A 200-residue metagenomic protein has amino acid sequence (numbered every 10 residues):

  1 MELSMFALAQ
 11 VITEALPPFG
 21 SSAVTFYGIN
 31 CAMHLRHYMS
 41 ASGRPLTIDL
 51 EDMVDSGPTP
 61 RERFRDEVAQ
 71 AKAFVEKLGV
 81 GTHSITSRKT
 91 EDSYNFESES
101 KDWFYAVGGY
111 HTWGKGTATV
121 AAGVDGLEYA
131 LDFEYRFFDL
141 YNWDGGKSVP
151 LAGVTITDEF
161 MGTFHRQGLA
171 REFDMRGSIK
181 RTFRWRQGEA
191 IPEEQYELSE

Functional and structural regions predicted by a protein language model:
M1-Y110, G116: Membrane-inserting hydrophobic helices used for pore formation or membrane fusion
F19, V80, A122-D125, A152 (+2 more regions): Feature targets compositionally biased, intrinsically disordered low-complexity regions with long contiguous runs
V24, A32, T47, H83-I85 (+9 more regions): Intrinsically disordered, low-complexity, compositionally biased regions/tails
D49-E51, T86-R88, E97, T119-G123 (+5 more regions): A structural detector for beta-sheet-dominated domains
E97-L151, I156: Acidic, glycine-rich flexible loop segments
D139-E200: Active-site or metal-binding loop neighborhoods of secreted/extracellular toxin and effector enzymes
